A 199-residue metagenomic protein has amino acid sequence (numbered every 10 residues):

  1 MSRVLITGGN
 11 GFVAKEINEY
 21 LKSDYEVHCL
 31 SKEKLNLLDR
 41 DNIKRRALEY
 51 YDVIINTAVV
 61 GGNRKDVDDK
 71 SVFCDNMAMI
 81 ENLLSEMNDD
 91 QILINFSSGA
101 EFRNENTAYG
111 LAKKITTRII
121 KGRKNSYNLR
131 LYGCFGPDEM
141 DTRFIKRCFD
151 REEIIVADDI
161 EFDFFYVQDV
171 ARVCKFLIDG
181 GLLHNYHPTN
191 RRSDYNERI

Functional and structural regions predicted by a protein language model:
R3-K22: N-terminal Rossmann NAD(P)H-binding glycine-rich loop of SDR-like oxidoreductase domains
T7, L30, T57, L93-G99 (+1 more regions): SDR active-site strand-loop-helix element
V27-R45: Adenosine-cofactor binding site in Rossmann-like domains, unifying the SAM/SAH pocket of S-adenosylmethionine-dependent
R40-D75, A100-R103: NAD(P)H-binding glycine-rich loop region in Rossmannoid oxidoreductase-like domains and their noncatalytic homologs
V67-I94, K114, R118-I119: NAD(P)-cofactor binding segment of oxidoreductase domains
E81-G110, Y127: Conserved Rossmann-fold NAD(P)-dependent oxidoreductase catalytic core, especially the SDR/UDP-sugar
G110, K114, R118-D169, K175-F176: NAD(P)-dependent short-chain dehydrogenase/reductase
C148, E152, V173-I199: Mid/C-terminal beta-alpha module of Rossmann-like enzyme folds, strongest in SDR-family dehydrogenases/epimerases
